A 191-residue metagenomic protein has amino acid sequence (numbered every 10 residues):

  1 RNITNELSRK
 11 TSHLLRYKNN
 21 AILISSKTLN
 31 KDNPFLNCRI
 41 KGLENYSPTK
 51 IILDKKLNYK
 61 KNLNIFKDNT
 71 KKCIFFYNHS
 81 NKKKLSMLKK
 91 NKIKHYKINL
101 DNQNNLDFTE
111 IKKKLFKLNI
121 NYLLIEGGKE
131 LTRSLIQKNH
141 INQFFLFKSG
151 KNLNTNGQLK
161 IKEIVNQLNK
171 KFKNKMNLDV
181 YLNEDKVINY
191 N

Functional and structural regions predicted by a protein language model:
R1-N191: Enzymes that bind and transform nitrogen-containing heteroaromatic metabolites
